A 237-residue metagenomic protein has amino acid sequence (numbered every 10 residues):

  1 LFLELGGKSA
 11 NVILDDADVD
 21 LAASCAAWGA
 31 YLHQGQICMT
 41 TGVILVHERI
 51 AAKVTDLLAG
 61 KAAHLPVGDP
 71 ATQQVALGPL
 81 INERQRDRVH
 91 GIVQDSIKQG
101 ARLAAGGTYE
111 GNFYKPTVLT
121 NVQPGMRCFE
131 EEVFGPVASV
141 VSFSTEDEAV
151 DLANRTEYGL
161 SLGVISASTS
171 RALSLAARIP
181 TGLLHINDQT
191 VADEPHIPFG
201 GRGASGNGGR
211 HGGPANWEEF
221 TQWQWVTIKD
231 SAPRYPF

Functional and structural regions predicted by a protein language model:
L1-Q123, I186, Y235-P236: ALDH superfamily catalytic-core signature
V12, P66, V93, K98-Q99 (+1 more regions): Conserved C-terminal structural/oligomerization subdomain of aldehyde/semialdehyde dehydrogenase
